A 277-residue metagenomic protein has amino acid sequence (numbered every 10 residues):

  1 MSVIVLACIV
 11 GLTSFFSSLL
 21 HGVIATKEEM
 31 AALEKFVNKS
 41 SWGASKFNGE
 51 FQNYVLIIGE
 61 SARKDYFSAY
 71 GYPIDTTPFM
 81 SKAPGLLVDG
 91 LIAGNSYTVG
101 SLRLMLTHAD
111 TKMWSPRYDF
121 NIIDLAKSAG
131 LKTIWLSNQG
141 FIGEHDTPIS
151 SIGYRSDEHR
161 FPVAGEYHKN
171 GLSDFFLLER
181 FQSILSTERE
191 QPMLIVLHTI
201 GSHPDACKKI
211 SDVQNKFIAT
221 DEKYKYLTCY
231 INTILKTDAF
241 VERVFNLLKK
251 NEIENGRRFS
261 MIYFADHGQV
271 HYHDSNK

Functional and structural regions predicted by a protein language model:
S2-S14: Internal/C-terminal transmembrane anchor helices
L12-I57, S61-I218: Active-site-proximal alpha/beta segments of enzymes that process anionic O-linked groups
N38-W42, E179-S183, I218-M261: A long, amphipathic alpha-helix that forms part of the scaffold/cap immediately adjacent to metal-dependent active
Y54-I57, S61, T199, K236-F240 (+2 more regions): Catalytic glutamate of the conserved HExxH
F67, F245, H273: Active-site-flanking alpha-helical
G71-D75, N255-K277: Histidine-centered active-site microenvironments of extracellular/periplasmic hydrolases and transferases
D124, F141, K249-N255, S275: Membrane-interface soluble catalytic domains
